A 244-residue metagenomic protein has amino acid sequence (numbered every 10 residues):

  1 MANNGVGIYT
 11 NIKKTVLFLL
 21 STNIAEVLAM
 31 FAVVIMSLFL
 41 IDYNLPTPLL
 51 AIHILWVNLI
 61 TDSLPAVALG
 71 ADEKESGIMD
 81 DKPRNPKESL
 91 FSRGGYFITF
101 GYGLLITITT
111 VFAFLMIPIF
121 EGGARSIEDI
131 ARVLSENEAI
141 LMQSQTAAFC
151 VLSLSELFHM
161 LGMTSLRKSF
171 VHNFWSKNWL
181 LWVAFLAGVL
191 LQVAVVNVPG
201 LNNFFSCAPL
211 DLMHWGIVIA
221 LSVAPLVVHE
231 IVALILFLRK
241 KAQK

Functional and structural regions predicted by a protein language model:
M1-R167: Membrane-embedded transport module
S21, G70, I119-F120, Q145-K244: C-terminal transmembrane module of polytopic membrane proteins
